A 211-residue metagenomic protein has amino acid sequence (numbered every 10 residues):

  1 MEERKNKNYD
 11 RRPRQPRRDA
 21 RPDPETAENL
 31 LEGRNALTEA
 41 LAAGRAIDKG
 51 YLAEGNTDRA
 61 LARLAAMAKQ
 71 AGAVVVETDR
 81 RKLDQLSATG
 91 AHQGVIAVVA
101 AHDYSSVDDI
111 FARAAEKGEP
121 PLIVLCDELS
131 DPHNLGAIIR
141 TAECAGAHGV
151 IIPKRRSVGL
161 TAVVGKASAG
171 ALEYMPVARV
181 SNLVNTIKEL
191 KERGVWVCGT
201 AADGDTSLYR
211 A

Functional and structural regions predicted by a protein language model:
M1-R113: N-terminal positively charged helical leader segments and presequences
E32, H102, R193-V195, L208: Broad hydrophobic/π-residue packing in well-ordered secondary structure
A36, A60, K82, N182-T186 (+1 more regions): Short acidic active-site motifs
A42-R45, A115-T206: RNA substrate-binding interface of SAM-dependent RNA methyltransferases
S87, T161-A162, Y209-R210: Short Asp/Glu-rich motifs
